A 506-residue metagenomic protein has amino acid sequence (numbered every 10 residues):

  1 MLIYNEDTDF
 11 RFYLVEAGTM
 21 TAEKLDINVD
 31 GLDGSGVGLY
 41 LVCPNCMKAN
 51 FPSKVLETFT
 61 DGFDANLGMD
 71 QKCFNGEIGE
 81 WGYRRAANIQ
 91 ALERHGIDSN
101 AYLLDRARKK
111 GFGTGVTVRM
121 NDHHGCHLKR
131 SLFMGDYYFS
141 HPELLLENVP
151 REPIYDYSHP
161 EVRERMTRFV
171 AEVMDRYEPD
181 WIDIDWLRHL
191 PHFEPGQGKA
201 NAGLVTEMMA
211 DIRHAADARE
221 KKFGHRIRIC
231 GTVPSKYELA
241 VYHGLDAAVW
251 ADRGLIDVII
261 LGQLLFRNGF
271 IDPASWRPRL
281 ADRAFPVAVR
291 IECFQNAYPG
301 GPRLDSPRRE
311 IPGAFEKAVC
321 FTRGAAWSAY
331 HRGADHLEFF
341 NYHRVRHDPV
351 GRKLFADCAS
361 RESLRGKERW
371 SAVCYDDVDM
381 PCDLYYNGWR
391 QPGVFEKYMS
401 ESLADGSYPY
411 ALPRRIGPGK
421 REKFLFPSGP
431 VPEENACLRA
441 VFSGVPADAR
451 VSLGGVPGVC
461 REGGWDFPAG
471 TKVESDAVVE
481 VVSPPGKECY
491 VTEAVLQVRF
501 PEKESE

Functional and structural regions predicted by a protein language model:
M1-A22, D70-D105, G115-E172, R176 (+1 more regions): Active-site-adjacent "subsite" loops/lids of carbohydrate-active enzymes
F12-Y13, G18-E23, N45-N50, E93 (+5 more regions): Acidic-and-aromatic substrate-binding clefts and catalytic sites of carbohydrate-active enzymes
K24-N50, R176-D180, L255-V258, S328-H336: Catalytic domains of carbohydrate-active enzymes, especially glycoside hydrolases
V37-L92, L261, A274: Aromatic-lined carbohydrate-binding/catalytic grooves of carbohydrate-active enzymes
E161, R165-F285, F321: Active-site neighborhood of glycoside hydrolase catalytic domains
L265-L337: Catalytic-core region of carbohydrate-active enzymes that cleave or remodel glycosidic bonds
A288, W327, H331-L425: Aromatic- and carboxylate-lined catalytic core of secreted/periplasmic carbohydrate-active enzymes
S443-E506: Beta-strand-rich ligand-recognition modules
